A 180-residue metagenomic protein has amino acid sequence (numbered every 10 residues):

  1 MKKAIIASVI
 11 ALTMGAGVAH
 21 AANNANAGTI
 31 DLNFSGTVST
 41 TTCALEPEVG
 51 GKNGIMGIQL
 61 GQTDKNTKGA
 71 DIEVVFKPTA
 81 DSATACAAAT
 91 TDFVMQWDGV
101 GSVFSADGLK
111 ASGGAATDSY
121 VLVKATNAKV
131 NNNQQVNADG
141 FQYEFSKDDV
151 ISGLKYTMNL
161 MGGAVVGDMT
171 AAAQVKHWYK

Functional and structural regions predicted by a protein language model:
M1-A22: Gram-negative bacterial Sec-dependent N-terminal signal peptides
H20-K180: Mature extracellular/passenger domains of Gram-negative fimbrial/pilin and adhesin proteins
